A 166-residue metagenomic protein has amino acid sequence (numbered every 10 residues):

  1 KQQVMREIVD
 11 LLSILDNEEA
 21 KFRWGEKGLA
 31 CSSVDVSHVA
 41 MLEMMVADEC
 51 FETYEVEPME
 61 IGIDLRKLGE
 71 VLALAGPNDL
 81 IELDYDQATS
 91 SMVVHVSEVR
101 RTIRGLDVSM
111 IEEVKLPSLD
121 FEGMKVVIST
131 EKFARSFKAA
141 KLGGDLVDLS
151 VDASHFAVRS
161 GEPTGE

Functional and structural regions predicted by a protein language model:
K1-M45, F51-R101, E122-E166: DNA polymerase processivity clamps
E49-E52, V114-L116: Short, flexible, solvent-exposed loop/turn segments with mixed acidic/basic and small polar residues
V96-L116: Conserved loop-to-helix interface motifs that mediate assembly, gating, or partner/ligand docking in ancient ring
P117-F121: Alpha-helical phosphate/pyrophosphate-handling elements in metalloenzyme active cores
